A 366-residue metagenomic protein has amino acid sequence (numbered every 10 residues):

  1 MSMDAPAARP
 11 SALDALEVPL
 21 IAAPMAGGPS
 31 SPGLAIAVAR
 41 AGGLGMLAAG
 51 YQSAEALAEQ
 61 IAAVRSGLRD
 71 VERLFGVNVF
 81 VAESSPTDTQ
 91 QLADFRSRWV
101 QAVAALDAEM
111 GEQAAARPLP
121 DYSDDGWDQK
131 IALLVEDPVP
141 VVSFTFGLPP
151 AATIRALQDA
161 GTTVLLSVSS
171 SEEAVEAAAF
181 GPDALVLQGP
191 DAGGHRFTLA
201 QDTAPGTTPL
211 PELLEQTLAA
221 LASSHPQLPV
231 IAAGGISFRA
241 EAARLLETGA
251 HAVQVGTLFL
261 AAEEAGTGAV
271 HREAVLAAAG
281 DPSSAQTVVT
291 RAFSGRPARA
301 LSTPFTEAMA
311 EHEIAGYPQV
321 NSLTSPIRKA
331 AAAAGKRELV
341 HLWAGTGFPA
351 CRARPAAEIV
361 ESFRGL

Functional and structural regions predicted by a protein language model:
S2-S223: Active-site entrance/lid segments in N-terminal catalytic domains of soluble metabolic enzymes
V100, A192-I231, S237-L366: Conserved active-site-proximal phosphate/metal-binding subdomains
